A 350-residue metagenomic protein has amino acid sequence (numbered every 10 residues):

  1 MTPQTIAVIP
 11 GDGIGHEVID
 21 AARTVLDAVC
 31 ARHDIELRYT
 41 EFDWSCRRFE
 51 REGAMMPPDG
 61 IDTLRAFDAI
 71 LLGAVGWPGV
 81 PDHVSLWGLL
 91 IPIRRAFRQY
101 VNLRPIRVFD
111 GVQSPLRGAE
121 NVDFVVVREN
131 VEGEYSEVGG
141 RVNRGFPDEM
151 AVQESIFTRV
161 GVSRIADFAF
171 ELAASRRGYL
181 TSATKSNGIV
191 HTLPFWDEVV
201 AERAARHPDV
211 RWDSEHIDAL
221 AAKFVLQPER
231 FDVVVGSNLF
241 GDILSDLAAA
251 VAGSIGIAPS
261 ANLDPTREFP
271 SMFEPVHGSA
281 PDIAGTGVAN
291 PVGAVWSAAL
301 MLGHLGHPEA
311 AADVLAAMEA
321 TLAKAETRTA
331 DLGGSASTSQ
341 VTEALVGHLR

Functional and structural regions predicted by a protein language model:
T2-I6: Extreme N-terminal starter segment of soluble prokaryotic enzymes
A7-T24, A28-C30, F146-D218, R230: Glycine-rich phosphate/diphosphate-binding loop of Rossmann-like nucleotide-binding domains
D12-G15, D68, V127, A169 (+5 more regions): Buried hydrophobic positions in well-ordered alpha/beta secondary-structure cores of metabolic enzymes
D27, A31-I35, A66-A69, R95-N102 (+11 more regions): Generic secondary-structure signature for well-ordered alpha-helical cores
D34-P58, F224: N-terminal beta-loop-helix "entrance" segment that forms/cooperates in small-molecule cofactor or anionic ligand
R48, K223-T329: Glycine-rich phosphate/nucleotide-binding loop
E50-V152, L239-G241: N-terminal glycine-rich phosphate/adenylate-binding segment common to multiple enzyme folds
E137-S182, S186-V190, P308, D313 (+1 more regions): Glycine-rich phosphate/pyrophosphate-binding loop and the adjoining helix
